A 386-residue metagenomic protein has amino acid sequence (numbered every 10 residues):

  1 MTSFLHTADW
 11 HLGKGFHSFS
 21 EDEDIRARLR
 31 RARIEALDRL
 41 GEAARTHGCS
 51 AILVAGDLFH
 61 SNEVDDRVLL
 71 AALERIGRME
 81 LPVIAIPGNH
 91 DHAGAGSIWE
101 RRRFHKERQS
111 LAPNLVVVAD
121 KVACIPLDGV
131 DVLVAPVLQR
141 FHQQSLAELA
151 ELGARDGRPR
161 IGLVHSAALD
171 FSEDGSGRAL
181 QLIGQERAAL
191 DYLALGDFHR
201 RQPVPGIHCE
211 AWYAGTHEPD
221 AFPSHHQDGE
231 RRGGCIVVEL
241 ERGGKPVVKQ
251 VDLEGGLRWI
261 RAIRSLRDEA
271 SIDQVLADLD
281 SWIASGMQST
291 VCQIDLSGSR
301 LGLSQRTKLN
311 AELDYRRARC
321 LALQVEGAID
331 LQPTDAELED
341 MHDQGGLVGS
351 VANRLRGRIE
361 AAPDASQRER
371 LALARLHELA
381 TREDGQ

Functional and structural regions predicted by a protein language model:
M1-A71, L152, A365-L373, L379-Q386: N-terminal active-site segment of His-dependent metallophosphoesterases
L5, D131-L133, G234-I236: Conserved beta-strand elements of the Class I
I25-A32, D131, P136, G256-S271: Acidic/glycine-enriched edge-of-secondary-structure segments
T46, L240-Q386: Accessory, non-catalytic peripheral segments of nucleic-acid enzymes
A51, N62-W212, T216-F222, E239: His/Asp/Glu-rich metal-coordinating catalytic cores of metallo-dependent phosphodiesterases/hydrolases acting on
R102, E148-L152, D228-G229, L309-R317: Short, solvent-exposed amphipathic alpha-helical segments in soluble enzyme and RNA/protein-processing domains
G196-V275: A conserved active-site cap/scaffold subdomain adjacent to cofactor or substrate pockets
